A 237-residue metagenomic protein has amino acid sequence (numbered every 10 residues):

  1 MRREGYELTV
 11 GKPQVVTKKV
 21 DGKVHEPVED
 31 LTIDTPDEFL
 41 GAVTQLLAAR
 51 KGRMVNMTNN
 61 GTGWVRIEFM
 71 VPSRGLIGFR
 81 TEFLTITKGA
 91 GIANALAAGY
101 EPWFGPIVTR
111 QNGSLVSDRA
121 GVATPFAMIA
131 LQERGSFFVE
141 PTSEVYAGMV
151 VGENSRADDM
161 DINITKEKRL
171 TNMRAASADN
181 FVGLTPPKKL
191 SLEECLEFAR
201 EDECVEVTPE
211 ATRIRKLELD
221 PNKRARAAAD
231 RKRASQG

Functional and structural regions predicted by a protein language model:
M1-G237: Accessory interaction regions appended to the cores of large information-processing enzymes
